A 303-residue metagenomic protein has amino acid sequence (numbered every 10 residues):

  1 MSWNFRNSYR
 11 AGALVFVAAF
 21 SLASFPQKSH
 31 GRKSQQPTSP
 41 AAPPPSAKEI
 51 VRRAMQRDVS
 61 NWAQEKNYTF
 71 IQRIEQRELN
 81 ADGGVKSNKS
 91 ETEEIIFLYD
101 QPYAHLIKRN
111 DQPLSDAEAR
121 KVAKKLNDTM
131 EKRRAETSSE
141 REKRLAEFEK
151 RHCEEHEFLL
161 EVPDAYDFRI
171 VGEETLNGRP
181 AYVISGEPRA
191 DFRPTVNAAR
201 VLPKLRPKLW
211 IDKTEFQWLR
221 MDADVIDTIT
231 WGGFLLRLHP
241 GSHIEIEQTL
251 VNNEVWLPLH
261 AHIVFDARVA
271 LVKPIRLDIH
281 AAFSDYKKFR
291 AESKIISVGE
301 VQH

Functional and structural regions predicted by a protein language model:
S2, V17-A19, E155: Intrinsically disordered, low-complexity regions
S2-A13: Bacterial N-terminal signal peptides that target proteins for export
N4, S24-F25, H30: Short, low-complexity interaction segments enriched in Ser/Thr/Pro/Gly
G12-A23: Bacterial N-terminal signal peptides
K28-R206, K213-L219, D224-S242, E247-L259 (+1 more regions): Structured extracytoplasmic
